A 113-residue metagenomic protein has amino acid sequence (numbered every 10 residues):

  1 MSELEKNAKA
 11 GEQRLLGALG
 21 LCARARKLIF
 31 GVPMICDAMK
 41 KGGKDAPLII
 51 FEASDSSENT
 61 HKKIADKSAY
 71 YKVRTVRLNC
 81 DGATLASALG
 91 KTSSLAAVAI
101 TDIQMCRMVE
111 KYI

Functional and structural regions predicted by a protein language model:
A8-I49: N-terminal first-folded block
A10, R14, E58-N59, K63 (+2 more regions): Charged, alpha-helix-enriched surfaces in structured cytosolic catalytic cores of large nucleotide-utilizing machines
L16, D37-K41, I64-A65, L85-G90: Short, flexible, solvent-exposed loop/turn segments with mixed acidic/basic and small polar residues
R24, G43-A46, F51, K67 (+4 more regions): Ribosome-associated RNA-binding proteins
M34-I35, S56-S57, T84: Alpha-helix capping/helix-boundary segments
G43-A65, Y70-T75: N-terminal positively charged helical leader segments and presequences
K72-I113: Short basic, glycine-rich beta-strand/loop surfaces that mediate nucleic-acid
